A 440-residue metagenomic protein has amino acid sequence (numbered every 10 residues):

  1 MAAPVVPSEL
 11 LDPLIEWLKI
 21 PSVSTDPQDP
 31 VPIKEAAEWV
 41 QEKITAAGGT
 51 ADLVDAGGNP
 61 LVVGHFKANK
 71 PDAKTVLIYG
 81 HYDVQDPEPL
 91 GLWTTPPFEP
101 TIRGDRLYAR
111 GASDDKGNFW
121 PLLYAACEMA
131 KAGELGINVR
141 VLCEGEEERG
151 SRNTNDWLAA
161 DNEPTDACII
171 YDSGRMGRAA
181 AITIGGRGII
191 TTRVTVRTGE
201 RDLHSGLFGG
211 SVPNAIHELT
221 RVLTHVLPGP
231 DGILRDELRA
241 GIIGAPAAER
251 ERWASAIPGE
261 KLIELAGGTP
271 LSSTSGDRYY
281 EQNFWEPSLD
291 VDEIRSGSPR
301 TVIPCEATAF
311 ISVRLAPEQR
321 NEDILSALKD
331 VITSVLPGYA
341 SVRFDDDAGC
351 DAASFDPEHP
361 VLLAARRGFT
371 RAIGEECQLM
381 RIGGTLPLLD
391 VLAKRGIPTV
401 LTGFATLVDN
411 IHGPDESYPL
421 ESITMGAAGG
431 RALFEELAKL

Functional and structural regions predicted by a protein language model:
M1-L90, E306-F310, E322-L325: N-terminal helical capping/dimerization or prosegment-like subdomains of hydrolases acting on amide or phosphate bonds
P71, Q85, S151, G177-R178 (+5 more regions): An extended, acidic, His-containing surface patch that forms the Zn2+-binding/catalytic region of metallohydrolases
A73-C143, M425: Active-site metal-coordination/substrate-binding segment of hydrolases, especially metallo-dependent peptidases
S113, E200, V313-N321, C350: A generic structural motif
G136-N214: Histidine/acidic-residue-rich, glycine-tolerant segments that coordinate divalent metal ions
G209-D231: A short core secondary-structure module
